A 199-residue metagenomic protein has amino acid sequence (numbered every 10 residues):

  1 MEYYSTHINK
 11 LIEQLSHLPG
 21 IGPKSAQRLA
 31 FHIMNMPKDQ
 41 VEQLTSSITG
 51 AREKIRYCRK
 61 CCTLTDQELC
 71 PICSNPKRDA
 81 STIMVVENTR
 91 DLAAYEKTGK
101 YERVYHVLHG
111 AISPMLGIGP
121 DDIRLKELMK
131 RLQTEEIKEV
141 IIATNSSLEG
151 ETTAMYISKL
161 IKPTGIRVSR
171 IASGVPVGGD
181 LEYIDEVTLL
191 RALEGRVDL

Functional and structural regions predicted by a protein language model:
E2-I8, H17, Q27-L92: Cys/His-rich Zn2+-binding cysteine-cluster or related metal-binding knuckle/ribbon modules and their
N9-E13, Q27-F31, E42, S46 (+8 more regions): Solvent-exposed alpha-helical segments within well-ordered globular domains of core cellular machineries
Q14, L18, M36, A51-K54 (+10 more regions): Conserved, well-folded catalytic cores of nucleic-acid-processing and energy-transducing macromolecular machines
P19, K38, A51, T63 (+3 more regions): Conserved phosphate/pyrophosphate-binding and hydrolysis machinery centered on Walker-type P-loop NTPases, extending
A26, N75-I141: Extended interfacial segments that mediate partner engagement and assembly in macromolecular machines
R28, Q43, R56, E68 (+6 more regions): Residue-level signal for pocket-adjacent positions within structured domains
E102, M129-I141, S146-L199: Long C-terminal interaction/binding lobes of large macromolecular proteins
